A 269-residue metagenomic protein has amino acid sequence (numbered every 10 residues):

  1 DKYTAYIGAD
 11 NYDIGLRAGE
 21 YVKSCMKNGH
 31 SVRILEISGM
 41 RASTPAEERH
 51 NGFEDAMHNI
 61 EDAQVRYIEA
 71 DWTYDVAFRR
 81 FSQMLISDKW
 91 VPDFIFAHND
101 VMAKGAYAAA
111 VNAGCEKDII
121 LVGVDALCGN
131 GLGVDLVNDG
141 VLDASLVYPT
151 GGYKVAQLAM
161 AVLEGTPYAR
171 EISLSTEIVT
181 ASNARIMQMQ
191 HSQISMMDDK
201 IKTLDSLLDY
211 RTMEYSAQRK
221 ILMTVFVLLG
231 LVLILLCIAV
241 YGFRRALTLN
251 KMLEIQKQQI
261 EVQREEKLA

Functional and structural regions predicted by a protein language model:
K2-Y3, G29-R33, N59-V65, W90-F94 (+2 more regions): Loop/turn elements at helix/coil->beta-strand transitions in domains of secreted/extracellular proteins
Y6-R33, V76-R79, A103, C128-G133 (+1 more regions): Hydrophobic alpha-helical segments within soluble ligand-binding/sensing domains
L16-Y67, A159, Y168-N183: An alpha-beta-alpha
E20-K27, E54, H58, S82-K89 (+4 more regions): Sec-exported extracytoplasmic/periplasmic mature domains
R41, P45, M57, V147 (+1 more regions): Hinge/cleft segment of the Venus flytrap/periplasmic-binding protein
G52-F53, R66, A70-G131, A156: Hydrophobic alpha-helical
L208-Q258: Alpha-helical transmembrane signal-anchor helices
E254-I255, Q259-L268: Short, charged amphipathic alpha-helical "coupling" segments at sensory-output junctions in signaling proteins
